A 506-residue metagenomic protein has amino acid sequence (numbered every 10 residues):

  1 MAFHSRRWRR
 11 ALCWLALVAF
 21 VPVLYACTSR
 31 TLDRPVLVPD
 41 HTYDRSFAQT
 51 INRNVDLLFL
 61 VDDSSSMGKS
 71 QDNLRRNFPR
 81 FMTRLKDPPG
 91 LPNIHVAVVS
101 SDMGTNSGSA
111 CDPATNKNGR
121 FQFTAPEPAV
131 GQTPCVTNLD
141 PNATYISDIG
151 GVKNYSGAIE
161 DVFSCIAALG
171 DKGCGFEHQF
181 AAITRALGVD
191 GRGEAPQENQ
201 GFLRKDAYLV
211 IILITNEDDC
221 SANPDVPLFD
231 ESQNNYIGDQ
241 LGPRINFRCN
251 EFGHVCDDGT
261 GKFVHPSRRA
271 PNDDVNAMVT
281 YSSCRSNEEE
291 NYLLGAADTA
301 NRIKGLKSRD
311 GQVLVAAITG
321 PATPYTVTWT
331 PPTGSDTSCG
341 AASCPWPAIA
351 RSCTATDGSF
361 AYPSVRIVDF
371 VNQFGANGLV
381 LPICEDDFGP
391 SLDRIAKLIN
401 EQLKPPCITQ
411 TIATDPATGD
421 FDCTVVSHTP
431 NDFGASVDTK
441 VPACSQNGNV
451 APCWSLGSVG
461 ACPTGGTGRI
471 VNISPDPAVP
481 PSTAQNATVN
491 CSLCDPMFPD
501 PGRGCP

Functional and structural regions predicted by a protein language model:
M1-R9: N-terminal secretory signal peptides that target proteins for export/translocation
R10-V18: Sec-dependent N-terminal signal peptides
V23-A26: C-terminal motif of bacterial Sec signal peptides marking the signal peptidase cleavage site
T28-P506: Divalent cation-coordinating acidic motifs and surrounding scaffolds that mediate Ca2+/Mg2+/Mn2+/Zn2+-dependent binding
